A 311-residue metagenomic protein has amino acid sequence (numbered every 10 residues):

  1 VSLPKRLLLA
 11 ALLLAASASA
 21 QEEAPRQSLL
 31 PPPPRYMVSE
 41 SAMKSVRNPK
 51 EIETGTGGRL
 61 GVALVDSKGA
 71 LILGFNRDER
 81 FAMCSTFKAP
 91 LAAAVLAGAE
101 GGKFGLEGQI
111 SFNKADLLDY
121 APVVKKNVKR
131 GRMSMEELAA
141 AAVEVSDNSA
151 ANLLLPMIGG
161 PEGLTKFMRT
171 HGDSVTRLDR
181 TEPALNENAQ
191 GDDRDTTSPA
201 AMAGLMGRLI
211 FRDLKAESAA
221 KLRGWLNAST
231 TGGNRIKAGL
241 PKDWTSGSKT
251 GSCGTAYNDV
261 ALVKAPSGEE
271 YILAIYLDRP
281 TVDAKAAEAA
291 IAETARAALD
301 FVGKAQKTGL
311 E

Functional and structural regions predicted by a protein language model:
V1-L8: Bacterial N-terminal signal peptides that target proteins for export
L12-A20: Hydrophobic h-region of N-terminal signal peptides that target proteins for export in Gram-negative bacteria
E22-I52, K68, I72, P156-M157 (+4 more regions): Structured C-terminal helix/loop/strand segments within mature extracytoplasmic catalytic/sensor domains
P32-S39, G74-A82, V123-K129, E137-A141 (+4 more regions): Second-shell loop/turn segments in exported
T56-F81, F104: Short, conserved catalytic-motif segment at the N-terminal edge
T56-R59, G131-S134, A139, N152-D213: Mid-domain, small-residue-enriched loop/turn segments at the edges of structured enzyme/sensor domains
A70, A82-I110, L273: Active-site SXXK
A97-D116, P161, T165, A216-S218: Short, well-structured active-site flanking segments
